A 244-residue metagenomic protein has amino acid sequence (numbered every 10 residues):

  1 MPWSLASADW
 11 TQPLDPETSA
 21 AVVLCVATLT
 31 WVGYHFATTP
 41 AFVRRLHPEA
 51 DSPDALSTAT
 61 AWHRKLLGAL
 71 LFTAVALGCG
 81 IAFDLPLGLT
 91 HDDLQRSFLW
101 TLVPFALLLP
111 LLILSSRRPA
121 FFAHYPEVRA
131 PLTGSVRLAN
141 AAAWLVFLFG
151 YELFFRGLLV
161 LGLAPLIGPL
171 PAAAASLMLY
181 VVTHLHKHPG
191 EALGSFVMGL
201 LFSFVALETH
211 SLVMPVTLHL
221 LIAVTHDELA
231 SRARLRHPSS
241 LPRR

Functional and structural regions predicted by a protein language model:
M1-H91, D227-R244: N-terminal, membrane-interfacial amphipathic/helix-forming hydrophobic leader that caps and precedes the first
L5-S7, P53-A55, C79-F147, L161-P165 (+1 more regions): Juxtamembrane helix-loop-helix connectors linking adjacent transmembrane helices in multi-pass membrane enzymes
D15-L24, A61-A69, D93-T101, V136-N140 (+3 more regions): Residue-level signature of transmembrane alpha-helical entry/exit and packing/kink sites in multi-pass membrane
T28-V32, R117, H124-R244: Transmembrane helix-loop-helix hairpins at the membrane interface of multi-pass integral membrane proteins
A61-W62, L114-S115, L153: Short alpha-helical segments used as structural interaction elements across diverse proteins
L66, L71, A82, S97 (+4 more regions): Intrinsic disorder/low-structure terminal segments
